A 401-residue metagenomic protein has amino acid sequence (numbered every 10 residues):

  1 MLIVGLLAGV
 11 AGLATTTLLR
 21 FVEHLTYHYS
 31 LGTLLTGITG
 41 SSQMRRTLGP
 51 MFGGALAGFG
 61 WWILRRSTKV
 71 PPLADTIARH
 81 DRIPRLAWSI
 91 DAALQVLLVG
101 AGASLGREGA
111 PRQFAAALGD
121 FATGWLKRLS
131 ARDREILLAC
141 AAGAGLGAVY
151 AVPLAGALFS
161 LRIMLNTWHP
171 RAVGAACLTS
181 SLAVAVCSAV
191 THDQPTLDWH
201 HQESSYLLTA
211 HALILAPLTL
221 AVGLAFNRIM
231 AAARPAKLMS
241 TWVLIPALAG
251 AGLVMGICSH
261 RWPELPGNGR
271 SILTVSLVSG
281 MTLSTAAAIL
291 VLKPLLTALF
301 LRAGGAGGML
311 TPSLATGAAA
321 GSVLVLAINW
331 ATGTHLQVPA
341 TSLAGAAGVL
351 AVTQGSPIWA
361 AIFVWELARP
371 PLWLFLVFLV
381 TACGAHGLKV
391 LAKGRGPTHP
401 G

Functional and structural regions predicted by a protein language model:
M1-G401: Alpha-helical transmembrane segments and immediately membrane-proximal extracytoplasmic
